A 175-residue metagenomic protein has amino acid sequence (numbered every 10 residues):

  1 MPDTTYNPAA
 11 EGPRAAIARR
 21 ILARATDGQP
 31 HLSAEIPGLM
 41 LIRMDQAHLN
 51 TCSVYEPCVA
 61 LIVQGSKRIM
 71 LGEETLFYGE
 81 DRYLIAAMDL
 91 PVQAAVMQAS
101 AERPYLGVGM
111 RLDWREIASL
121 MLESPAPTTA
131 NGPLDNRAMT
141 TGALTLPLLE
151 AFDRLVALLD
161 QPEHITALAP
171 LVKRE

Functional and structural regions predicted by a protein language model:
M1-E35, L39-I42, H48-L49, G132-N136: A short, N-terminal "cap"/entry segment at the start of jelly-roll beta-barrel domains of the cupin/DSBH fold
P2-P13, I17, I117-E175: Amphipathic alpha-helical segments enriched in hydrophobic/aromatic residues interleaved with Lys/Arg
D3, D27-G28, D45, D81 (+5 more regions): Acidic-enriched, low-complexity/disordered segments with a strong bias for Aspartate over Glutamate
R14, R19-R20, R24, R43 (+8 more regions): Arginine residue identity/basic-tract feature
H31-T128: N-terminal regulatory/effector-sensing and dimerization cores that precede helix-turn-helix DNA-binding domains
